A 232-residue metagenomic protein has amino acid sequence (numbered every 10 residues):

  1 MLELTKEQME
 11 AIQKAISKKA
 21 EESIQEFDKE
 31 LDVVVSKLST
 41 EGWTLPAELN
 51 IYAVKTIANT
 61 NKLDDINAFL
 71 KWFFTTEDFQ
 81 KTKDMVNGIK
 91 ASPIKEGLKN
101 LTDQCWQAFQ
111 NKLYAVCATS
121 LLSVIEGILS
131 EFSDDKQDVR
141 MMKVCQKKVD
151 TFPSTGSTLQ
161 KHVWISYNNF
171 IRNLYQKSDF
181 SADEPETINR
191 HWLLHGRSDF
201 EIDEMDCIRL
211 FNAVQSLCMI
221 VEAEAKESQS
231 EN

Functional and structural regions predicted by a protein language model:
M1-G88: Internal, Lys/Arg-enriched amphipathic helical interaction segments that engage polyanionic partners
L2-T5, A11, N87, S92 (+2 more regions): N-terminal start-of-domain structural block
A15-K18, E22, K37, E41 (+7 more regions): Surface-exposed polar/charged interaction patches
I66, D78-K81, L101, L159-Y167 (+2 more regions): Alpha-helical structural motif
T82-I89, L98-C105, N189-H195: Glycine-rich, often proline-containing surface loops adjacent to acidic residues and nearby aromatics that form
I89-G97, V149-I188: Short, mixed-charge amphipathic alpha-helical segments
A91-G156: Amphipathic alpha-helical interface elements
R172-N232: Charge-enriched, short contiguous segments at helix-coil
